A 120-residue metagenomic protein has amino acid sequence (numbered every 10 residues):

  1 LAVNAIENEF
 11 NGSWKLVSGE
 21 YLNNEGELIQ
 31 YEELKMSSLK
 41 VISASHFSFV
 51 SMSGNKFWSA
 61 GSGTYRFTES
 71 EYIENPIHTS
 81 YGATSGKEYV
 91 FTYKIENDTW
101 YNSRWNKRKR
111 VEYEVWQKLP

Functional and structural regions predicted by a protein language model:
L1-A60, I73-P120: Lipid interaction determinants
G63: Phosphoinositide-binding peripheral membrane targeting modules
